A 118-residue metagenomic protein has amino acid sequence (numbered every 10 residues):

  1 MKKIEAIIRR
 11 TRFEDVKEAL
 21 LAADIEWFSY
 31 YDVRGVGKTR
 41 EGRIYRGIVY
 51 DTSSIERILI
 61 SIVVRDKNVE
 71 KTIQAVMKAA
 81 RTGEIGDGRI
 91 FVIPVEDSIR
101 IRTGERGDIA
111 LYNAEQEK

Functional and structural regions predicted by a protein language model:
M1-K118: Positively charged, small/polar-rich N-terminal and surface patches that mediate targeting and assembly and bind
